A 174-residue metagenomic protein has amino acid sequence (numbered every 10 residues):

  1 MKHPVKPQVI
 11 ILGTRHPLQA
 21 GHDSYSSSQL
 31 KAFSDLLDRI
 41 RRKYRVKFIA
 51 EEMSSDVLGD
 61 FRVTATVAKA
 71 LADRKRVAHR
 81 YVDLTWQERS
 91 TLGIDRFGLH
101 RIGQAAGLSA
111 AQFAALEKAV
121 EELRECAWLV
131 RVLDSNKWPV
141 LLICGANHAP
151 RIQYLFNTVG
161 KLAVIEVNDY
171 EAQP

Functional and structural regions predicted by a protein language model:
M1-P174: Compositional signal for N-terminal targeting/processing segments
